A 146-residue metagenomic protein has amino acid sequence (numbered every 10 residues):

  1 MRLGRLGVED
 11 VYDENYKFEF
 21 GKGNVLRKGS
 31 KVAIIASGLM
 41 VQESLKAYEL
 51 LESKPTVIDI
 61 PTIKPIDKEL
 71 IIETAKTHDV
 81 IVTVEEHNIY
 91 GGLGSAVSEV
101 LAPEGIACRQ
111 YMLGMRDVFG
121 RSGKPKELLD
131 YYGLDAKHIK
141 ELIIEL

Functional and structural regions predicted by a protein language model:
M1: Active-site donor-nucleotide binding/catalytic segment of nucleotide-sugar enzymes
G4-L146: Thiamine diphosphate
